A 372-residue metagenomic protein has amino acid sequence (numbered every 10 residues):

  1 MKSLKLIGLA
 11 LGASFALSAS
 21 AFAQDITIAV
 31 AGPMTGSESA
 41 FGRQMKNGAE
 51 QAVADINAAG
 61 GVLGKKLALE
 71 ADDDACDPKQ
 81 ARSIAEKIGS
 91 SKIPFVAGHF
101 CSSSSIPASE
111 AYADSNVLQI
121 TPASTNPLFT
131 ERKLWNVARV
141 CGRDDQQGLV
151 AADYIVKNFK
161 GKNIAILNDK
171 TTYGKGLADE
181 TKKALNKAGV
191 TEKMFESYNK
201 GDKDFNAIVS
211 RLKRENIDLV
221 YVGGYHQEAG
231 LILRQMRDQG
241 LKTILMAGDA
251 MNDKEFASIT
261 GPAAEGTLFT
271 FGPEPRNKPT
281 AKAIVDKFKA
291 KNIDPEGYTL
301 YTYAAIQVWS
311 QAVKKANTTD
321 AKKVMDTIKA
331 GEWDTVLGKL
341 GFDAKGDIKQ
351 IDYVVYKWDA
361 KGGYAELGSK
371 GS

Functional and structural regions predicted by a protein language model:
K2-L11, F22-S372: Extracytosolic ligand-binding ectodomains
A16-S20: N-terminal signal peptide c-region/cleavage motif recognized by signal peptidases
